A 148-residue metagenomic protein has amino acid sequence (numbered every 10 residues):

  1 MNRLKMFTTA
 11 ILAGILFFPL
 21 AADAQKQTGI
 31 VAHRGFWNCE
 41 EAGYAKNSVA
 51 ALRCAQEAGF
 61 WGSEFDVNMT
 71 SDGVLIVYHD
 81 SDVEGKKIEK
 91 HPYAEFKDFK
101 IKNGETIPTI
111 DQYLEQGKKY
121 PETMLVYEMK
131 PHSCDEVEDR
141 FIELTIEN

Functional and structural regions predicted by a protein language model:
M1-I11: Bacterial N-terminal signal peptides that target proteins for export
N2, F18, E147-N148: Short intrinsically disordered, low-complexity coil segments enriched in acidic
K5, I15-L16, S63: Short non-domain terminal segments
T9-P19: Bacterial N-terminal signal peptides
A22-N148: Phosphate-group recognition and catalysis centered on beta-loop-alpha active-site segments
